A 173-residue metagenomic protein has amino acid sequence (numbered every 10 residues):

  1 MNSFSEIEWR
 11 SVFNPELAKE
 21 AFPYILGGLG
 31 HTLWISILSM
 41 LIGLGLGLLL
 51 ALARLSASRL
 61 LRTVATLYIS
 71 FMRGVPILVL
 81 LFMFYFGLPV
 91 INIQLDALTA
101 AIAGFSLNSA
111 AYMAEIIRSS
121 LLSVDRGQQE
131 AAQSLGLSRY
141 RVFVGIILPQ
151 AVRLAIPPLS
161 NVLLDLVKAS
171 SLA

Functional and structural regions predicted by a protein language model:
M1-A173: Transmembrane alpha-helices and adjacent helix-loop boundaries
